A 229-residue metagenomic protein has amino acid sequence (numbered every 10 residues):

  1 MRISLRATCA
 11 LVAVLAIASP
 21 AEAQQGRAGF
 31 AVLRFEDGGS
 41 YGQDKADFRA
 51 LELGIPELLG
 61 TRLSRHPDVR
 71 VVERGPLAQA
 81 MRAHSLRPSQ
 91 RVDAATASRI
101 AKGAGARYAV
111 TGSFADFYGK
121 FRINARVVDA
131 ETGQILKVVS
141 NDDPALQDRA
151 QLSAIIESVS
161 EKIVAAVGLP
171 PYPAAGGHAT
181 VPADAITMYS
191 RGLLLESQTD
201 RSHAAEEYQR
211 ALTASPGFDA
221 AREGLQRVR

Functional and structural regions predicted by a protein language model:
Q25-A94, A109-D116, L136-V138, H178: Short beta-strand->alpha-helix linker/helix-N-cap micro-motif that forms a surface specificity/interaction loop
Q79-A80, H84-D184: Catalytic-center loop of serine/cysteine hydrolases
V181-E196: Alpha-helical tetratricopeptide repeat
